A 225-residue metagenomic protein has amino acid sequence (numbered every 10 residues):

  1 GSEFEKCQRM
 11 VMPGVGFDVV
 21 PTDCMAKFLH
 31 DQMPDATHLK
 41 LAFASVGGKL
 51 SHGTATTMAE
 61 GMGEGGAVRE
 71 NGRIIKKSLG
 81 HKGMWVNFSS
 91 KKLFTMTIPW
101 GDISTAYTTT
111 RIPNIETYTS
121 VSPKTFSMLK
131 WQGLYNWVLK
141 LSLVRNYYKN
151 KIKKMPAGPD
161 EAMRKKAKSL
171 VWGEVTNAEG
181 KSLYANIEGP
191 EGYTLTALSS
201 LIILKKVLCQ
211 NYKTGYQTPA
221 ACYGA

Functional and structural regions predicted by a protein language model:
G1-M10: Rossmann-fold NAD(P)-binding glycine/threonine-rich loop
M12-M25, H30: Short alpha-helices
F28, Q32, K154, K206 (+1 more regions): Active-site catalytic microenvironments for nucleophilic, acid-base chemistry
D31-Y184, T194: Active-site-lining helix/loop region of Rossmann-like oxidoreductase modules
N186-S200: Low-complexity, glycine/alanine/valine/leucine- and proline-rich hydrophobic stretches
L198, I202-Y212: Mixed-charge, glycine-accented linear interaction segment located at domain edges/termini
Y212-A225: C-terminal helix-rich "cap/oligomerization" subdomain common to oxidoreductases
